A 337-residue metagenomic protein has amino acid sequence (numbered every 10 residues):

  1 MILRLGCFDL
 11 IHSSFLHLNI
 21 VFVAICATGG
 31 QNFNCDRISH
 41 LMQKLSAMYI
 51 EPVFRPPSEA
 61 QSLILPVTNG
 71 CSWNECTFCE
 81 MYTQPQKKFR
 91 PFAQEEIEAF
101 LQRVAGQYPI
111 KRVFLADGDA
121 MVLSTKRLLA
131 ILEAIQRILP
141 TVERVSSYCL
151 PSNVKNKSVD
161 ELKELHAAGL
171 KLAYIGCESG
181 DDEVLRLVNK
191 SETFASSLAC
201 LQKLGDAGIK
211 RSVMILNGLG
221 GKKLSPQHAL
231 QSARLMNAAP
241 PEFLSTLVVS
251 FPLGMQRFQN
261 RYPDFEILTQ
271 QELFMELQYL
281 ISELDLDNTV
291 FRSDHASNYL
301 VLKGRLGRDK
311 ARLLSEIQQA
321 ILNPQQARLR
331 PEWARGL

Functional and structural regions predicted by a protein language model:
I2-L3, H12, A24-G29: Short, low-complexity, charge-dense intrinsically disordered segments
M42-E59, R234-L337: Auxiliary Fe-S-binding modules of radical SAM enzymes
E51-E96: Canonical Radical SAM [4Fe-4S] cluster-binding loop centered on the CxxxCxxC motif and its immediate flanking residues
L63, V113, V145-S147, A173-I175 (+3 more regions): Hydrophobic faces of well-ordered beta-strands that scaffold small-molecule active sites in alpha/beta enzyme cores
V104-D206: Conserved SAM/AdoMet-binding glycine-rich loop
S152, G180-V184, L204-H228, L247-G254 (+1 more regions): Conserved strand-turn element in the central/C-terminal portion of the radical SAM core barrel that lines
E161, K222-M236: Catalytic cores of alpha/beta
